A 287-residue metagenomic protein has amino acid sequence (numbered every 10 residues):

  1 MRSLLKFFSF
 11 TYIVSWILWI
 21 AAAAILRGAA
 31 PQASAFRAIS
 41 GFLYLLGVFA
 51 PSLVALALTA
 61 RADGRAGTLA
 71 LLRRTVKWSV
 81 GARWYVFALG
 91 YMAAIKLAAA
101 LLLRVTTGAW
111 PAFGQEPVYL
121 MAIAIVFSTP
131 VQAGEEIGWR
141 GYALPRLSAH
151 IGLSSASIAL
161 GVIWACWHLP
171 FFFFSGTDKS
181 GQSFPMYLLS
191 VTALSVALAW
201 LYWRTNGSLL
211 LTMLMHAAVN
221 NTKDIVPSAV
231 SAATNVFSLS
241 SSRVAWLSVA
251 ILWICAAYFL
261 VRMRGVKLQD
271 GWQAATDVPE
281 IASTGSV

Functional and structural regions predicted by a protein language model:
R2-S9, F36-L45, R65-A98, P111-I125 (+3 more regions): Interfacial transmembrane-helix boundary/kink motif in multi-pass membrane proteins
Y12, F49, L89-G90, I125-T129 (+5 more regions): Residue-level signature of the transmembrane alpha-helical core of multi-pass small-molecule transporters
I13-I20, A93-A100, T129, V162-F171 (+1 more regions): Aromatic-anchored segments of alpha-helical transmembrane domains
I17-L43, A100-A112, F174-Q182, N221-R243: Juxtamembrane/transmembrane-helix boundary motifs at the membrane-water interface
A22-F87, L101-E116, L201-G207, A256-T276: Membrane-helix interface linkers and caps
V48-T59, Y91, V126-G134, A193-V196 (+1 more regions): Hydrophobic cores of alpha-helical transmembrane segments in multi-pass inner/ER membrane proteins, independent
G134-G161, S175, W203-S208: Membrane-interface helix/loop boundary segments of multi-pass membrane proteins
L210, M215-V287: C-terminal membrane module of polytopic membrane proteins
